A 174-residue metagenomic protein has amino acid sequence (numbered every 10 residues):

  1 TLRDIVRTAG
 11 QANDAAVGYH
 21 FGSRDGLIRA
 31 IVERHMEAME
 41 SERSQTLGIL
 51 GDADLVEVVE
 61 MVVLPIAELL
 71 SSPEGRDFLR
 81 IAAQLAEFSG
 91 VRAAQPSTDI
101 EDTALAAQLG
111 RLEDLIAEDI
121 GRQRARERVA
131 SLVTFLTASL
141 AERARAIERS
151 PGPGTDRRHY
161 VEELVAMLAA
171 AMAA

Functional and structural regions predicted by a protein language model:
T1-G26, A30: Helix-turn-helix
D4, E57, M61, D77-Q84 (+3 more regions): Amphipathic alpha-helical interaction segments
N13, D25, E74, A86-V91 (+2 more regions): Short alpha-helix boundary/capping elements
F21-S44, G48: An amphipathic alpha-helix adjacent to DNA-recognition modules
S44-F78, V129: Hydrophobic alpha-helical connector segments
T46, L50, S89, A93 (+1 more regions): Secondary-structure edge/capping motif, primarily at the C-terminal ends of alpha-helices and the immediately following
V56-E57, R76-R80, G90-A117, R126: Amphipathic alpha-helical packing segments from all-alpha helical-bundle domains
D102-A174: C-terminal peripheral helix-coil segments that are non-catalytic and often amphipathic
